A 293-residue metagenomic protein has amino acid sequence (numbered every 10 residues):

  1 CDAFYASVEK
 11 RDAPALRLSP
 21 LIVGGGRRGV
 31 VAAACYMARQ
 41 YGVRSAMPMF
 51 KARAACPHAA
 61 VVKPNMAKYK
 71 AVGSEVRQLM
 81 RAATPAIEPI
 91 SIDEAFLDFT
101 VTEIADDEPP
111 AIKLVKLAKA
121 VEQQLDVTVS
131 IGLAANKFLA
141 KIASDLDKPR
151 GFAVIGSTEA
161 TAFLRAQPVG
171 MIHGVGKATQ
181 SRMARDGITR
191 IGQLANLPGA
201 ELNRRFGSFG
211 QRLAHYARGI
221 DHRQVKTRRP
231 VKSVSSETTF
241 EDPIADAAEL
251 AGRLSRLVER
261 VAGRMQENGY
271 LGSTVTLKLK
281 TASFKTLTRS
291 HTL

Functional and structural regions predicted by a protein language model:
C1-L213, V225, G263: Gly/Gly-Pro- and Ser/Thr-rich, intrinsically disordered tail segments characteristic of DNA damage-repair and tolerance
L164, M171, T179-L293: DNA-contacting surface of Y-family translesion DNA polymerases
